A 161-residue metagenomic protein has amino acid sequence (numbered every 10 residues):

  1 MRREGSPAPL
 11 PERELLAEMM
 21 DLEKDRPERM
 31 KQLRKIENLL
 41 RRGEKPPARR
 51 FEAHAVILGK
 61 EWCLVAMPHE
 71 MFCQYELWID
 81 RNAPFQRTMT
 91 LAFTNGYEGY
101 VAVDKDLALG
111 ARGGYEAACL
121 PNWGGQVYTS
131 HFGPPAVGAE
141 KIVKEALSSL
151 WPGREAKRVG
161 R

Functional and structural regions predicted by a protein language model:
M1-R161: Non-catalytic substrate/cofactor recognition surfaces at enzyme active-site rims
